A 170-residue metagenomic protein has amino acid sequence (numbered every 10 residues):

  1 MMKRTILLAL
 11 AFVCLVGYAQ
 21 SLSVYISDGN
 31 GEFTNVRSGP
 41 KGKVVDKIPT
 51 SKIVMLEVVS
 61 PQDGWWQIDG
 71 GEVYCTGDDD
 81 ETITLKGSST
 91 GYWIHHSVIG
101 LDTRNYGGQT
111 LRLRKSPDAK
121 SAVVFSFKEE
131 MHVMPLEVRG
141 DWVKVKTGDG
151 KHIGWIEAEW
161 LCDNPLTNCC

Functional and structural regions predicted by a protein language model:
M2-L15: Sec-dependent N-terminal signal peptides
L15-S21: Sec/Tat signal peptide C-region and signal peptidase I cleavage site
S21-V24, G31, G39-V45, M55 (+3 more regions): Boundary regions of SH3-family modules and the immediately adjacent low-complexity/disordered segments in eukaryotic
V36: A helicase ATPase "motif cassette" and its flanking acidic/Ser/Thr-rich regulatory loops
G42-Q62, S121-R139: Conserved beta-strand/loop element in small beta-rich adapter and peptidoglycan-binding domains
D63-Q67, G140-K144: Short aromatic-glycine-enriched beta-strand elements
S116, V138-D141: Short glycine/proline-centered loop/turn elements that form peptide/ligand docking sites
